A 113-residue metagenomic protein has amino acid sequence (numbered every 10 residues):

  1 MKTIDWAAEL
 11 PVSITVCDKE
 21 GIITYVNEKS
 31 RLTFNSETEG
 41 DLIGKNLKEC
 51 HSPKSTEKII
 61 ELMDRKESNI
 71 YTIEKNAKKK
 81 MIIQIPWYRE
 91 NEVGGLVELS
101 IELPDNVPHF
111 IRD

Functional and structural regions predicted by a protein language model:
M1-V26: Sensory modules in modular signal-transduction proteins
K29-D113: Sensory/regulatory domains in signal-transduction proteins
